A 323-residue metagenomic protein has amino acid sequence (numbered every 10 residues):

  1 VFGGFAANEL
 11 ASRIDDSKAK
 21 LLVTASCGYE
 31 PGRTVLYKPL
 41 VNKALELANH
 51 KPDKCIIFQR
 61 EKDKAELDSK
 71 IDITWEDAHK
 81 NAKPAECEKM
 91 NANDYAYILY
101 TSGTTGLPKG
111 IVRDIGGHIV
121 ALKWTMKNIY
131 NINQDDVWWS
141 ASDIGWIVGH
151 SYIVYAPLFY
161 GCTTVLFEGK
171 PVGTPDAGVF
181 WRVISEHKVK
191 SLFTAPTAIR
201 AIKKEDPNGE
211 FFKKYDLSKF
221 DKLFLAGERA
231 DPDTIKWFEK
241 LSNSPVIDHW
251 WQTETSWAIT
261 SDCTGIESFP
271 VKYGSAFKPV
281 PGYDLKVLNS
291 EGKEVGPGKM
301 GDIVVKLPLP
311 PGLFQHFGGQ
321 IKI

Functional and structural regions predicted by a protein language model:
V1-D77, A195-P196: Structural core segment of the AMP-binding/adenylate-forming
G4-N8, S142-Y160, T253, T264-I266: Conserved coil-to-alpha-helix start sites within the AMP-binding
C55-F58, D63, L67-Y100, L107 (+4 more regions): Conserved pre-ATP/AMP-binding loop-to-beta segment of ANL
C87-M90, K272-P279, E294: Short Gly/Pro-enriched turn/cap motifs at secondary-structure boundaries
Y95, T101-T104, M126, W138 (+5 more regions): Conserved S/T- and glycine-rich ATP-binding loop of Class I adenylate-forming
I119-V137, I147-S191, K204-E210: Conserved AMP-binding/adenylation subdomain of ANL enzymes
C162, K190-T194, K203-P270, D284: Gly/Ser/Thr-rich phosphate-binding loop
K278-G282, K293-I323: Conserved ATP/PPi-binding loop(s) of AMP-dependent carboxylate-activating enzymes
